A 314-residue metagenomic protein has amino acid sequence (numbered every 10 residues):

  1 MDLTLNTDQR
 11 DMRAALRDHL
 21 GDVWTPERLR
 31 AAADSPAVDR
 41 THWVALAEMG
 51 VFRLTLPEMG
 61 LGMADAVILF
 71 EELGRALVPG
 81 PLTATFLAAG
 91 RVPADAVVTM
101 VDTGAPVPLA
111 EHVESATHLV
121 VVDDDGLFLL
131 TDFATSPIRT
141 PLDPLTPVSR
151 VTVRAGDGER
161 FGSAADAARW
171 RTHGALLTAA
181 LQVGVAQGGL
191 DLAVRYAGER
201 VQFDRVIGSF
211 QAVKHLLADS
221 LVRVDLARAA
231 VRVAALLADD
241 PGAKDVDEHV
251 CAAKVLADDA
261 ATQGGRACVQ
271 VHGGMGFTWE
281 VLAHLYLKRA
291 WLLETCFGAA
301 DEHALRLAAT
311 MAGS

Functional and structural regions predicted by a protein language model:
M1-A76, W170, A175-S314: Alpha-helical interface subdomain recognition
L77-D191, R195: FAD-binding core of flavoproteins
